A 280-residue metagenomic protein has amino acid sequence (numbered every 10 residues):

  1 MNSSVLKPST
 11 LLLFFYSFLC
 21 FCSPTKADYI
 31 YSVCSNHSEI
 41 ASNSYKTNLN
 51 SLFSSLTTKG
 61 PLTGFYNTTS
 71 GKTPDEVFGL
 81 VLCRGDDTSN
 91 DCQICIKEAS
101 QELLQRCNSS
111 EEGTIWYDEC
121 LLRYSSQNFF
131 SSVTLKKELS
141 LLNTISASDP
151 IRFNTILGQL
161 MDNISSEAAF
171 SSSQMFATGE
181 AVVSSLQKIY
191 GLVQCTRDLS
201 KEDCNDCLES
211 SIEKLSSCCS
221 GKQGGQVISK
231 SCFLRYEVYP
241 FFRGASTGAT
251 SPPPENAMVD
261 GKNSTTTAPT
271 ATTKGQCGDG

Functional and structural regions predicted by a protein language model:
N2-G280: Extracellular secretory-pathway ectodomains and N-terminal mature segments of eukaryotic proteins
